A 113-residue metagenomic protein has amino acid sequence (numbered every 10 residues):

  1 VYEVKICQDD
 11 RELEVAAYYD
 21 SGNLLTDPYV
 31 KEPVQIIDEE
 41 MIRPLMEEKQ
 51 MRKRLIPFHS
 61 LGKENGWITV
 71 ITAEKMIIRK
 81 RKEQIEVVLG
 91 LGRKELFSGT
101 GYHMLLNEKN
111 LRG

Functional and structural regions predicted by a protein language model:
V1-I36: Canonical alpha-helical transmembrane segment with a positive-inside/aromatic-interface signature
V4, L13-Y18, Q50-R112: Aspartyl protease catalytic core from the pepsin/retropepsin fold
S21-N23, L45-M46, K63: Intrinsically disordered, low-complexity boundary segments flanking structured domains
E32-V34, L45-K49: Internal anion-binding site segments
I37-M41: Long, charge-rich C-terminal accessory regions
I42-E47, E83: Short beta-strand/loop turn elements enriched in aromatics
